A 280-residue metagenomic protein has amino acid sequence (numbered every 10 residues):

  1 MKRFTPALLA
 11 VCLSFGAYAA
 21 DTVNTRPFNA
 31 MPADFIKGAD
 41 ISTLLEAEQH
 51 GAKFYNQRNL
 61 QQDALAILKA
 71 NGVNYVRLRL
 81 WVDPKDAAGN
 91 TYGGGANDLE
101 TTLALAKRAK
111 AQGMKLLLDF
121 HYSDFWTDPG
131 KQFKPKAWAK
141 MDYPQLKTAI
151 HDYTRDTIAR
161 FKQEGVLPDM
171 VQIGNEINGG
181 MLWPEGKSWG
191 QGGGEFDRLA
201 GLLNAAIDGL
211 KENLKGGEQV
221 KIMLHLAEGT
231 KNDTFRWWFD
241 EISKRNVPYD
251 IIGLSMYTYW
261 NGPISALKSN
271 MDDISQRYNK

Functional and structural regions predicted by a protein language model:
M1-F4: Positively charged n-region of N-terminal signal peptides that target proteins for export
P6-G16: Bacterial N-terminal signal peptides
A20-V73: N-terminal carbohydrate-binding accessory modules
G38-I41, V171-N175, I252: Non-cysteine beta-strand/loop elements that form the S-adenosyl-L-methionine
A47-E48, A52-N59, P84-A87, Y92-E100 (+3 more regions): Acidic-and-aromatic substrate-binding clefts and catalytic sites of carbohydrate-active enzymes
A52-K69, T102, I150-R160, N232-K244: Short, acidic/polar
R58, Q62-L65, D197, K211-K221 (+1 more regions): Glycoside hydrolase catalytic-domain groove-lining segments
I67-A227: Substrate-binding cleft and catalytic face of glycoside hydrolase catalytic domains, especially the flexible beta-alpha
